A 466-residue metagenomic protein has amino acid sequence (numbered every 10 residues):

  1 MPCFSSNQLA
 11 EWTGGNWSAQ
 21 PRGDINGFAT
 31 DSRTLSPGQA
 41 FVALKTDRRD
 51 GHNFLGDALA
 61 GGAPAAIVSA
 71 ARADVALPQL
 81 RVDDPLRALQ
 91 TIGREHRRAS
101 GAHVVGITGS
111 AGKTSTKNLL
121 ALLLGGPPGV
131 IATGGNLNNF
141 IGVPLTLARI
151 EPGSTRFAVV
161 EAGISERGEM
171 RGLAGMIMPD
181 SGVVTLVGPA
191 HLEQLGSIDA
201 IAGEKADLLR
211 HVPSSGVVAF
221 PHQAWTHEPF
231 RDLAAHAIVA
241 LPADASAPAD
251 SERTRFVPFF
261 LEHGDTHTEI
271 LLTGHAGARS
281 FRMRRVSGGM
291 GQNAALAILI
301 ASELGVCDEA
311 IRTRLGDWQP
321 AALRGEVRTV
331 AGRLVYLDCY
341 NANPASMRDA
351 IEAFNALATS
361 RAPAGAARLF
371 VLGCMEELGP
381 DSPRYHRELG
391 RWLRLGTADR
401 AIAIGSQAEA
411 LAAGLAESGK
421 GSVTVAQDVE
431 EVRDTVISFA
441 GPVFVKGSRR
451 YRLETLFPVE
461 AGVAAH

Functional and structural regions predicted by a protein language model:
M1-T91, E95, R391-W392, G396-A410: N-terminal leader/targeting and accessory segments in enzymes
Q8-A10, A88-H222, T226-A234, F439 (+1 more regions): Phosphate-binding loop of NTP-binding sites
D47-R49, A321-L323, Y340-K420, H466: Active-site beta-alpha connecting loops in nucleotide-dependent enzymes
R72-A76, S181-L334, T359, A366 (+3 more regions): Acidic, Mg2+-coordinating active-site environments of NTP-dependent enzymes
L80-D84, S422-V432: Short acidic-hydrophobic, aromatic-tinged amphipathic segments that line or gate anion-handling sites
I107, A322-E326, R450, E454-T455: ATP-dependent carboxylate/acyl-activation modules
G441-G462: Peripheral docking tails and interdomain loops at the edges of cofactor- or intermediate-handling domains
